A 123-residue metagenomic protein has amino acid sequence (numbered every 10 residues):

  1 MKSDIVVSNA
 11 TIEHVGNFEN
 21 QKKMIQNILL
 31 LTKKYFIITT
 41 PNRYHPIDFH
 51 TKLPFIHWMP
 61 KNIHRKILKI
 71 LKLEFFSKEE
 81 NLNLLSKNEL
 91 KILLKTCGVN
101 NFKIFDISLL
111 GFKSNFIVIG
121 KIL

Functional and structural regions predicted by a protein language model:
M1-H45, G120-I122: Conserved SAM-binding loop
T11, P54, E80, N100: Short, flexible active-site loop motifs that bind/organize anionic cofactors or intermediates
H14-V15, Y44-F49, G111-N115: Short catalytic/ligand-binding loop motif for oxyanion handling, primarily in non-cytosolic enzymes, centered on
K34, N100-F102: A structural micro-motif
Y35-R65: Conserved class I S-adenosyl-L-methionine
I70-E80: Short glycine/proline- and acidic residue-enriched helix-loop micro-motifs that form flexible lids or anion-recognition
K78-G98: Short alpha-helix
F102-L123: Core SAM-dependent methyltransferase catalytic element
